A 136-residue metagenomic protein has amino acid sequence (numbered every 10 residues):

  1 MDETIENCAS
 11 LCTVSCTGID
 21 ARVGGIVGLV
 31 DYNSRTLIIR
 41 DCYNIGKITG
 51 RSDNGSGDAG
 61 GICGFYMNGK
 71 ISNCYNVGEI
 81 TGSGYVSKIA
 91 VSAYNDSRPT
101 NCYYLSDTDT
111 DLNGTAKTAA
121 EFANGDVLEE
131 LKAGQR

Functional and structural regions predicted by a protein language model:
M1-R136: Predominantly extracellular beta-rich ligand-binding scaffolds that present long acidic/polar faces for carbohydrate
